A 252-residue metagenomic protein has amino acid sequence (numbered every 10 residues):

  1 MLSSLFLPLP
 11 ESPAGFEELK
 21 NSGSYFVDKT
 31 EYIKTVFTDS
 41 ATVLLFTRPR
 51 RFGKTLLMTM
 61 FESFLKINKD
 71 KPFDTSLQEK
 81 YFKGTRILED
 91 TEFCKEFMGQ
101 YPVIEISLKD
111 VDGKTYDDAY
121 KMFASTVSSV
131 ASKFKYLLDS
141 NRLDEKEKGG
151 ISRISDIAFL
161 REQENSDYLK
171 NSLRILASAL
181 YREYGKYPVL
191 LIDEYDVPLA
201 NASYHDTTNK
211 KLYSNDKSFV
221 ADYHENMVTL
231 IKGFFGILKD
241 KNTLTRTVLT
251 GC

Functional and structural regions predicted by a protein language model:
M1-C252: Phosphate-binding site recognition
